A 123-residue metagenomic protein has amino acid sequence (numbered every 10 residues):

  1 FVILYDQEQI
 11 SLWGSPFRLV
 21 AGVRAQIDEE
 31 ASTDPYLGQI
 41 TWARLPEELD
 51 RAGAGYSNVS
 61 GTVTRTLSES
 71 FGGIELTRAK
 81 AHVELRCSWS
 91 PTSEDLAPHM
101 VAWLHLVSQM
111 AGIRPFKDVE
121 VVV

Functional and structural regions predicted by a protein language model:
F1-D6, T66-R86: Aromatic/basic-lined ligand-recognition segments that form π-stacking hydrophobic pockets flanked by Lys/Arg to engage
F1-R24: A glycine-rich, hydrophobic loop/mini-helix early in the fold
Y5-Q9, D28-T33, P46: Short secondary-structure capping micro-motifs at structural edges
W13, T33-L37, D95: Short alpha-helix boundary/capping segments
L19, V23-A25, K80-C87: Short glycine-rich, basic-tinged beta-strand/loop micro-motifs
A25-S32, W89-D95: A generic structural motif
D34-G73: Short, internal acidic amphipathic alpha-helical interface segments that mediate docking to partner proteins
R86-V123: Mixed-charge, glycine-accented linear interaction segment located at domain edges/termini
